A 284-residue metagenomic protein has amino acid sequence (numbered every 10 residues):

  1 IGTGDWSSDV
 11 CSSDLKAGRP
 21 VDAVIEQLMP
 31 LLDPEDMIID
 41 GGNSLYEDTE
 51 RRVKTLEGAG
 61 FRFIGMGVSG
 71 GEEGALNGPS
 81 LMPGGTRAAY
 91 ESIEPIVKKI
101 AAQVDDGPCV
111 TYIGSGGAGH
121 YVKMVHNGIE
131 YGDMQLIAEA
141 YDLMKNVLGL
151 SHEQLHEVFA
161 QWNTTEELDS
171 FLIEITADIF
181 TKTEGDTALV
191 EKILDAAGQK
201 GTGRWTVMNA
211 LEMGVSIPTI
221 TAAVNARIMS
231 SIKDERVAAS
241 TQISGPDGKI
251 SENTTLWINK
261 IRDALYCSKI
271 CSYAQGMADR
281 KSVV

Functional and structural regions predicted by a protein language model:
I1-C11, K281-V284: Single conserved hydrophobic/aromatic residue that forms the stacking wall/gate of nucleotide- or nucleobase-binding
D14-Q27: Glycine/threonine-rich flexible loop motifs
D22-V24, I39, L45-H156, T165-A188 (+2 more regions): Rossmann-fold dinucleotide-binding core
L32: Glycine/small-residue-rich loop that forms an oxyanion/phosphate-binding "nest" at active or ligand-binding sites
Q154-A160, I220-N225: Beta-strand segments within the central parallel beta-sheet cores of soluble alpha/beta enzyme folds
A188-S272: A conserved active-site cap/scaffold subdomain adjacent to cofactor or substrate pockets
